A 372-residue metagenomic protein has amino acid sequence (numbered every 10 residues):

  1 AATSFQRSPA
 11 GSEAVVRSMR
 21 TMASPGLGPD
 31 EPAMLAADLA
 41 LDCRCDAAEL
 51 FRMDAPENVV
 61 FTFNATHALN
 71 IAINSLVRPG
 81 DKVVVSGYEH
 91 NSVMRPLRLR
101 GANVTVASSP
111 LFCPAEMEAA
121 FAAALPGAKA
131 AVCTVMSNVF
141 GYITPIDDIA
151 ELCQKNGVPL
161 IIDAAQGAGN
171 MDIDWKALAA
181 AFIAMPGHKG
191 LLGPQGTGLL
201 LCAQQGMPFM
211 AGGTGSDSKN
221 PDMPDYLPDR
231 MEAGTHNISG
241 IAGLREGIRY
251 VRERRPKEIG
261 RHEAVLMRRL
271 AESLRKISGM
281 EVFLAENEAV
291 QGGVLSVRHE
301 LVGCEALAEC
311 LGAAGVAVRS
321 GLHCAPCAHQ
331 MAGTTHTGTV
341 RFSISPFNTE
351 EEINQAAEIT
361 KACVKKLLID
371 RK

Functional and structural regions predicted by a protein language model:
A1-K372: Pyridoxal 5′-phosphate
